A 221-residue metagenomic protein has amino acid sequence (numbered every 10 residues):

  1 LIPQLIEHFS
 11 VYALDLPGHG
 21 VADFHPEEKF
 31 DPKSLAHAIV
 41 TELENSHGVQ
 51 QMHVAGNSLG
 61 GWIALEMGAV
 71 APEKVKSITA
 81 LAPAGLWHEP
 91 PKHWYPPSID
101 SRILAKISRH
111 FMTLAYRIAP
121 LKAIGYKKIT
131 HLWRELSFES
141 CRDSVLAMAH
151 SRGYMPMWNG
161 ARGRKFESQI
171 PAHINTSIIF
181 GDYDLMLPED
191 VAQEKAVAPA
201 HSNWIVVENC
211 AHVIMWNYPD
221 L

Functional and structural regions predicted by a protein language model:
L1-P3: The serine-hydrolase catalytic nucleophile loop
I6, Y12-L59: Active-site loop/oxyanion-hole signature of alpha/beta-hydrolase fold enzymes
L16-G20, G85, A211-I214: Alpha/beta-hydrolase active-site loop signature
I63-M67: Hydrolases whose catalytic domains are alpha/beta-hydrolase-1, hotdog thioesterase, or metallo-beta-lactamase-like
A69, V75-H110: Flexible "cap/lid" loop of the alpha/beta hydrolase fold
T113-I170: Conserved alpha/beta-hydrolase catalytic His-Asp/Glu region
H150-V197, V206: Conserved serine/cysteine hydrolase catalytic core
M186, V207-L221: Catalytic histidine-centered segment of alpha/beta-hydrolase-like enzymes
